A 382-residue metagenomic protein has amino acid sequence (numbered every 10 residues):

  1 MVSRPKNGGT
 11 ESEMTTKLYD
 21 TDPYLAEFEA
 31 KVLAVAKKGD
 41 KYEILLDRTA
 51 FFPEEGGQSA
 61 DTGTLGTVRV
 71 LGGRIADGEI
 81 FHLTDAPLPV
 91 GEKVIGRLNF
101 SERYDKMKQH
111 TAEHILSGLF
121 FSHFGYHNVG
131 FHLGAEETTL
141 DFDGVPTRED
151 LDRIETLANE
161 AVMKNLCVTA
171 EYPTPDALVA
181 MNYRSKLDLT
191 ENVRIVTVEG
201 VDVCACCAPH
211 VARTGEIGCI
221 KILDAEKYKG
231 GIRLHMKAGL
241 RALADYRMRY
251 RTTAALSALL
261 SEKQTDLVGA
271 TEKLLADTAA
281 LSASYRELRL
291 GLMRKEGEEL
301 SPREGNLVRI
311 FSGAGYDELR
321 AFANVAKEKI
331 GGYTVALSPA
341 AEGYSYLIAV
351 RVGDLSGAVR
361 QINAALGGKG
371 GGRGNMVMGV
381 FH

Functional and structural regions predicted by a protein language model:
M1-E13: N-terminal amphipathic/basic-hydrophobic helices that include classical n-h-c signal peptides and signal-anchor
E11-I44, R249-Y333, K369, R373 (+1 more regions): Mid-to-C-terminal polyanion-binding domains and interfaces
E13-E92: Conserved nucleotide-binding/hydrolysis modules and their immediate coupling elements across P-loop/ASCE NTPase motors
E43-I44, D77-A86, T138-G144, Y346-L347 (+1 more regions): A generic structural motif
T49-L65, P89-L140, G374-N375: Active/ligand-binding-proximal structured segments within catalytic/core domains that scaffold catalytic residues
G57, A205-I217, L240, N306-H382: Glycine-rich, acidic loop segments that terminate in or are immediately followed by a histidine
E102, S122-Y228: Functional cores that coordinate and move charged inorganic groups
V211, L223-K263: A conserved active-site cap/scaffold subdomain adjacent to cofactor or substrate pockets
